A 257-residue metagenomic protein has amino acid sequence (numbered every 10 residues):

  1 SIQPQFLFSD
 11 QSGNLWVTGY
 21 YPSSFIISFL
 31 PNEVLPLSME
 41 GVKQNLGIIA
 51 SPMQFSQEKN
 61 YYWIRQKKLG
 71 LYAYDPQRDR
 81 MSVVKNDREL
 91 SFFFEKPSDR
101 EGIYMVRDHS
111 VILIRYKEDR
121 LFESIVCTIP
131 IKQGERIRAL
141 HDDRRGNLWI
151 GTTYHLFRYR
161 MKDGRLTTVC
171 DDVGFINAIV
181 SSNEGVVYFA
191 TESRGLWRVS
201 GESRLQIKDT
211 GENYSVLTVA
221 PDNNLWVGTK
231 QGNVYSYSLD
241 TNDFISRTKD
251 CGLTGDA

Functional and structural regions predicted by a protein language model:
S1-A257: Carboxylate-rich, polar loop motifs that coordinate divalent cations or form catalytic acidic clusters
